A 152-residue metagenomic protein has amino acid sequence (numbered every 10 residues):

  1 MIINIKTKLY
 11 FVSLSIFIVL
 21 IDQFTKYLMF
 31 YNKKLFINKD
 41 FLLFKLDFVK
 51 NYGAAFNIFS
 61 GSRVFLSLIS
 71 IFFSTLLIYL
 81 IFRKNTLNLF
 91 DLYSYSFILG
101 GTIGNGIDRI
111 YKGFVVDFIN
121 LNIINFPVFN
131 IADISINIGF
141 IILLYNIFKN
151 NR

Functional and structural regions predicted by a protein language model:
M1-R152: Alpha-helical transmembrane bundles and membrane-interface segments of multipass inner-membrane proteins
